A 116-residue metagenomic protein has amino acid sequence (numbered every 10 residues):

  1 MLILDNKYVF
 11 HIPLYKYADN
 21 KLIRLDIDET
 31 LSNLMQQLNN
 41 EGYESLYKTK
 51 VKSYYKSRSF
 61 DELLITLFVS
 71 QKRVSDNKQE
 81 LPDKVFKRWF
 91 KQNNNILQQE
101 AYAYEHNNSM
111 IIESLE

Functional and structural regions predicted by a protein language model:
M1-E116: Positively charged, small/polar-rich N-terminal and surface patches that mediate targeting and assembly and bind
